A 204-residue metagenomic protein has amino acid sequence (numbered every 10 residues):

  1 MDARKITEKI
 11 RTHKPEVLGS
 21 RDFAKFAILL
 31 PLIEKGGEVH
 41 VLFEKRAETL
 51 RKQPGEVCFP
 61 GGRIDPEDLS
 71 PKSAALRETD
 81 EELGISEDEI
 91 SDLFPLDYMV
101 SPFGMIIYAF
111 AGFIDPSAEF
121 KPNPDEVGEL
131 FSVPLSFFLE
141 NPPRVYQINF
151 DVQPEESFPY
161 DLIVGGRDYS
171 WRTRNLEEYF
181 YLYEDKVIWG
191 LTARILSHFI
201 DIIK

Functional and structural regions predicted by a protein language model:
M1-C58, R63-A109, F113-P116, S136 (+2 more regions): N-terminal leader/linker segments that precede catalytic domains of diphosphate-processing enzymes
F120-S157: Acidic, glycine-rich loop-and-strand cores that form catalytic or ligand-binding grooves in diverse globular domains
